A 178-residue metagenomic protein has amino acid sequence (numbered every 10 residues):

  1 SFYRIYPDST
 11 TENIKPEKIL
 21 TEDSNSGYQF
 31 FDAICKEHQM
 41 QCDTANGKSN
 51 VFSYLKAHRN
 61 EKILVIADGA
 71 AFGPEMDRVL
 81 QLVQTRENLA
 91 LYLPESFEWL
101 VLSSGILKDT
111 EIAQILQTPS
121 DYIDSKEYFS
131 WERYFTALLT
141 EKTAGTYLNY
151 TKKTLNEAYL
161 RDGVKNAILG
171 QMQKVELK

Functional and structural regions predicted by a protein language model:
S1-D77: RecA-like P-loop NTPase motor core
Y3-Y6, Y28, H38, F52-Y54 (+6 more regions): Sequence-level detector for tyrosine residue identity
I19-D23, M40-T44, R86, A90 (+3 more regions): Generic alpha-helical structural element
I34-C35, L80-V83, M172, E176: Hydrophobic, Leu/Ile/Phe/Ala-enriched alpha-helical segments that form helix-helix packing faces
K36-E37, S53, Q81, Q114 (+2 more regions): Polar/charged alpha-helical tracts
I66-G145: Activity-critical C-terminal alpha-helical subdomain
S120-K178: Charge-biased C-terminal accessory regions appended to nucleic-acid-, cytoskeletal NTPase
